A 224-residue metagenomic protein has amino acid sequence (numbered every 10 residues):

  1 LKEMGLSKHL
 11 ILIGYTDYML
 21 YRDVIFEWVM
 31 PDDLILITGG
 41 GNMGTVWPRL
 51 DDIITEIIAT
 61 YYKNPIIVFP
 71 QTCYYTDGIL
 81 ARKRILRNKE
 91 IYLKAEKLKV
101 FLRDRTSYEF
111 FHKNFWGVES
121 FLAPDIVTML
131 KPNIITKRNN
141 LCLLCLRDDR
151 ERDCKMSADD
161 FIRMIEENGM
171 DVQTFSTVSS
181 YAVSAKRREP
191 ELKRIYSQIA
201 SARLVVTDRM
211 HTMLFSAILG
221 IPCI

Functional and structural regions predicted by a protein language model:
L1-I224: Active-site anion-handling motifs in enzyme catalytic cores
